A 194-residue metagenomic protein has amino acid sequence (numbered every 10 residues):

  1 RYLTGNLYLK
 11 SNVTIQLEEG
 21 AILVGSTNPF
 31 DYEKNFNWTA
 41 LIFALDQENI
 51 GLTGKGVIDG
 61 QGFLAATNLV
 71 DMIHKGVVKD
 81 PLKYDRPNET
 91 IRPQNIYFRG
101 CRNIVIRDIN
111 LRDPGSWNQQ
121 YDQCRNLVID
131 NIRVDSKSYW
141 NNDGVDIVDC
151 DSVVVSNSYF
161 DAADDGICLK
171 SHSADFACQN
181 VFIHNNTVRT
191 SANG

Functional and structural regions predicted by a protein language model:
R1-G194: Extracellular/periplasmic carbohydrate-active domains that bind, remodel, or depolymerize complex polysaccharides
